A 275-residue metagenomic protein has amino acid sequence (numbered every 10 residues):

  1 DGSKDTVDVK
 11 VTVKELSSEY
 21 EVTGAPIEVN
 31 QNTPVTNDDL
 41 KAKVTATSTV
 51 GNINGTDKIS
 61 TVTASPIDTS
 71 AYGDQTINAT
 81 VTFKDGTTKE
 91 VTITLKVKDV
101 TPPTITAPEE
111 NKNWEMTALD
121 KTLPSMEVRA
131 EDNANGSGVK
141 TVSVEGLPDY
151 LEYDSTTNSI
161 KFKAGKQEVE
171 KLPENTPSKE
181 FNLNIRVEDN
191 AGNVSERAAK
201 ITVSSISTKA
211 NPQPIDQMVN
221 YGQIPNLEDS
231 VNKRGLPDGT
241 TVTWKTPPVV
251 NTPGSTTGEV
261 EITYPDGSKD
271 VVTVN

Functional and structural regions predicted by a protein language model:
D1, N52-L95, S143-E188, L236-K269: Serine/threonine-rich, repeat-prone extracellular segments and beta-strand-based repeat modules of secreted/surface
S3-K10, T87, N226, S230 (+2 more regions): A detector of tandemly repeated sequence units and domain arrays
D5-K14, K89-K98, N193-S204, D270-N275: C-terminal edge beta-strand
T6, D57-I59, V139, E196 (+1 more regions): Short secondary-structure junction motifs
K10-N54, P102-S143, T202-D238: Solvent-exposed, low-complexity, repeat-rich "mucin-like" stalks and linkers
E15, K98, M116, V169-L172 (+2 more regions): A short local loop/turn or secondary-structure capping micro-motif enriched for an aromatic residue
V91, I105-M116, K121, I160-K161 (+5 more regions): Residue-level detection of beta-strand scaffold positions
D99, D132, D189: Acidic active-site catalytic centers that drive phospho-/nucleotidyl reactions and related ester hydrolyses
